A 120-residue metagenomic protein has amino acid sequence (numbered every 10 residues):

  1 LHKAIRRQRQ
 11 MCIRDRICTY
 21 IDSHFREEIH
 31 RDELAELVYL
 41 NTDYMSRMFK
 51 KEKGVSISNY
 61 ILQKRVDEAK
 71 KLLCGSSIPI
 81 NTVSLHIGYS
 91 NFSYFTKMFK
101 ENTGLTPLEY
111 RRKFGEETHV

Functional and structural regions predicted by a protein language model:
L1-I13: Single conserved hydrophobic/aromatic residue that forms the stacking wall/gate of nucleotide- or nucleobase-binding
Q8, E33, R65: Ca2+-coordinating acidic residues in Ca2+-binding motifs
T19, S23, K51-S90, R112-V120: Terminal helix-turn-helix DNA-binding modules in bacterial transcription factors
D32, D43, P79-T82, F92-S93 (+1 more regions): Residues within helix-turn-helix
L37, H86-I87, N102: Residues within the alpha-helical elements of helix-turn-helix
M45, F49, Y94-F95, F99: Short hydrophobic/aromatic patch on the recognition helix
K97-V120: …primarily DNA-binding HTH/wHTH and HhH modules…
